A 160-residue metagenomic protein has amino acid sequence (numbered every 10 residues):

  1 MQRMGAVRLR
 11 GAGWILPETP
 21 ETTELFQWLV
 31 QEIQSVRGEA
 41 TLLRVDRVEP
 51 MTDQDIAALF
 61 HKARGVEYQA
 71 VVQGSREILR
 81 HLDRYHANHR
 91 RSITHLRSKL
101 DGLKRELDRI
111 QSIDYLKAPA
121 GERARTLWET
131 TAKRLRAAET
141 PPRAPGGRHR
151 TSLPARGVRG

Functional and structural regions predicted by a protein language model:
Q2-D83, R105-L107, Q111-S112, T131-L135: Positively charged, polar, low-complexity stretches
A58, A87-R105, A120-A124: Hydrophobic alpha-helical interaction segments
S75-A87, R143-R148: Repeat-unit-sized solenoid/scaffold elements
D101-G160: Glycine-rich, aromatic-bearing surface loops/beta-hairpins
